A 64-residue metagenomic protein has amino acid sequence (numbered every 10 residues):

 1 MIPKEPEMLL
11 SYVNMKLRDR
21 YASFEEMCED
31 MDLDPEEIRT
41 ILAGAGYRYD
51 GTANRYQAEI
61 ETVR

Functional and structural regions predicted by a protein language model:
M1-E25: N-terminal acidic leader/helix
C28: The alpha-helix within a helix-turn-helix
D32-E61: Short, charge-rich amphipathic interface segments used for partner binding and complex assembly
